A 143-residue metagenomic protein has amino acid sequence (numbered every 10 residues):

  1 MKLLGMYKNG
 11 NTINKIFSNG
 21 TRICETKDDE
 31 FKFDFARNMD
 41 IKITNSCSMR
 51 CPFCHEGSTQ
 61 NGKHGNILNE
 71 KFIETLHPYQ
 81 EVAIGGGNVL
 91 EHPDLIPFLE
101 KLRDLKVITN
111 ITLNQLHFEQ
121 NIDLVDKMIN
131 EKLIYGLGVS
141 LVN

Functional and structural regions predicted by a protein language model:
M1-D40: N-terminal [4Fe-4S]-dependent radical SAM core
E30-L68: Canonical Radical SAM [4Fe-4S] cluster-binding loop centered on the CxxxCxxC motif and its immediate flanking residues
N38, G57-I67, Y79-H92, R103-Q120 (+1 more regions): Core AdoMet radical
S46-M49, P93-P97: Generic alpha-helix structural propensity
F53, L95, D123-L124: Short aromatic-enriched loop/helix-cap "lid" or pocket-rim segments at secondary-structure transitions that line
L68-T75, F98, L124-M128: A general structural detector for well-ordered alpha-helical segments in enzyme core domains, enriched
